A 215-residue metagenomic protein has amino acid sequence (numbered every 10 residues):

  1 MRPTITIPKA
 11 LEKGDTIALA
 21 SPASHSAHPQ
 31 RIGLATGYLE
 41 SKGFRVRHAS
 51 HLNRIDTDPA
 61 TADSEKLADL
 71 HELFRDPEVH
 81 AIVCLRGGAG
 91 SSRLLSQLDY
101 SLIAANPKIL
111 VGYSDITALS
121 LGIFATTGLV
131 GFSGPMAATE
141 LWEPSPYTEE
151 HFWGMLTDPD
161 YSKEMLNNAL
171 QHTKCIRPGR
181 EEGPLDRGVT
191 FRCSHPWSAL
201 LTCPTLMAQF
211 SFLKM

Functional and structural regions predicted by a protein language model:
M1-E78: ATP/NTP phosphate-donor binding region
V46, V83, V111, F210-F212: Structural motif
L73-R75, G122-F124, V130-G131, I176-R177: Hydrophobic structural segments
A81-S92, Y113: N-terminal glycine-rich "phosphate-gripper" loop used for MgATP/nucleotide binding and carboxylate activation
L98-G122, V130-A137: Short, acidic/small-residue loops that bind anionic groups at enzyme active sites
L129-R192: Conserved anion/nucleotide-ligand pocket segment
T202-M215: Internal helical hairpin/lid segments
